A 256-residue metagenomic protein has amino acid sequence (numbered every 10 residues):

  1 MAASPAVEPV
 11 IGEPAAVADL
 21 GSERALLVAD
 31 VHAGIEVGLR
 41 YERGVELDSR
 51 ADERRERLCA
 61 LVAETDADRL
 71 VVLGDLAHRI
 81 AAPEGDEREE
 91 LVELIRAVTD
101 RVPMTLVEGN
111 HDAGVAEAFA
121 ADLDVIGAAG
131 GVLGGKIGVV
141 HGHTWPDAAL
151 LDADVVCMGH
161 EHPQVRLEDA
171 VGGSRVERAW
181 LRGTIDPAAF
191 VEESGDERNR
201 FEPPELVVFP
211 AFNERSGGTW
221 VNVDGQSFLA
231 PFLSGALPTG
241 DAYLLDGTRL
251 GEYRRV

Functional and structural regions predicted by a protein language model:
A2-L26: N-terminal basic/disordered segments at the start of proteins
L20, T65-D66, L150-D152: Glycine-rich phosphate-binding loop signature in dinucleotide/nucleotide-binding domains
R24-H32, K136-H143, V156-M158, L206-P210: Active-site-proximal beta-strand elements of phosphoester/diester hydrolases
L26-V31, I35-L133: Core catalytic region of metal-dependent phosphoesterases/phosphodiesterases, especially metallo-beta-lactamase-like
G34-E36, H78-I80, N110-E117, W145-A148 (+2 more regions): Active-site environment of divalent metal-dependent phosphoester hydrolases
I95-D100, A149-D152, F201: Short, conserved loop/helix-junction motifs that constitute active-site signature segments in enzyme catalytic cores
F119-E192: A contiguous pocket-lining binding segment that forms or flanks enzyme active sites
E168-V256: Acidic, His/Gly-rich catalytic cores of divalent-metal-dependent hydrolytic chemistry
